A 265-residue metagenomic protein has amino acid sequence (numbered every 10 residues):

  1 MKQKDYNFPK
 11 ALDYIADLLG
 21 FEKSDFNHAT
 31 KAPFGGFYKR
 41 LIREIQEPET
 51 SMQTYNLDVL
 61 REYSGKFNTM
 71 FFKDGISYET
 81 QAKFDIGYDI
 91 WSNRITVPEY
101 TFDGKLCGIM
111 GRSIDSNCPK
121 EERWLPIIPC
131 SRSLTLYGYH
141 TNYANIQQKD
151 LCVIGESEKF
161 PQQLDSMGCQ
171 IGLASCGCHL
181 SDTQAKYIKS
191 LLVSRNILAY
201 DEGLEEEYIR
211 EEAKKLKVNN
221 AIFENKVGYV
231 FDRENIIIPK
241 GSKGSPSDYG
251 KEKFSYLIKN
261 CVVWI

Functional and structural regions predicted by a protein language model:
M1-D74: Non-catalytic accessory segments of DNA primases and related replication-initiation nucleases
F8, K23, Y78-T80, Y88 (+2 more regions): Residue-level detector of short coil/turn "hinge" positions at structural boundaries
G20, G75-S77, D85, G168 (+2 more regions): Glycine-centered loop/turn motif at secondary-structure junctions
F67, A82-K83, N142, F160: Short, hydrophobic/aromatic alpha-helical segments in well-folded domains
F72-S92: Short, basic/aromatic recognition patches
I90-L192: Phosphate-handling DNA/RNA-contact segment within nucleic-acid enzymes
Q163-I265: TOPRIM fold recognition
